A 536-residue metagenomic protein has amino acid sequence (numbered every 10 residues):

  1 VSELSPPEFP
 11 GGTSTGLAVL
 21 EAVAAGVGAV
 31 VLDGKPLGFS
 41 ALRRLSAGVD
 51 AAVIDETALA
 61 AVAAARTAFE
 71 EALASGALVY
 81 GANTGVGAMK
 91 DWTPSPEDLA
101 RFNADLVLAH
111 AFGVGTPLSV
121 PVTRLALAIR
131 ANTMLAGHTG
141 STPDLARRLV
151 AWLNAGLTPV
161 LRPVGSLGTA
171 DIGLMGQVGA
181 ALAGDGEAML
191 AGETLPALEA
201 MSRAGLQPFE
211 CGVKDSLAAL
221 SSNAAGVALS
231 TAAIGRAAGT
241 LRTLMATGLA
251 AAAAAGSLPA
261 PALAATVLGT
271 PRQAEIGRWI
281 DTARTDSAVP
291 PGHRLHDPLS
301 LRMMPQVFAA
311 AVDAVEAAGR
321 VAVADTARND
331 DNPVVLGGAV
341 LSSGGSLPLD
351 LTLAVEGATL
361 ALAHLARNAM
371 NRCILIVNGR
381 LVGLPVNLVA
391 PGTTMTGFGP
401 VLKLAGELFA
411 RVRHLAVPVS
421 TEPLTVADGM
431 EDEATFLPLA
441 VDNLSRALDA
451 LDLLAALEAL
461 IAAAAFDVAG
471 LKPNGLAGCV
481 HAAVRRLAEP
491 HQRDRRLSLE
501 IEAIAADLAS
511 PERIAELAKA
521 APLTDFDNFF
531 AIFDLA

Functional and structural regions predicted by a protein language model:
E3-D50, I54-A61, A65-L73, L99 (+2 more regions): C-terminal auxiliary extensions adjacent to catalytic cores
L42, L106, H110, V122 (+5 more regions): Short alpha-helical scaffolding segments that buttress acidic/His motifs in well-ordered protein cores
I54, A58, D91, S95 (+5 more regions): Short secondary-structure transition/capping motifs
G76-L78: Conserved SET/PR-domain catalytic core that frames the SAM/AdoMet-binding pocket
Y80-D105, A109-M134, V160-A183, E193 (+3 more regions): FAD-binding core of FAD-dependent oxidoreductases, characterized by glycine-rich FAD pyrophosphate-binding loops
V86, F112-G113, N132-T133, L153 (+4 more regions): Acidic, glycine-rich active-site loops and adjacent beta-strand->loop/helix elements that engage anionic groups
G137-S166: FAD-binding glycine-rich core of flavoenzymes that anchor FAD
